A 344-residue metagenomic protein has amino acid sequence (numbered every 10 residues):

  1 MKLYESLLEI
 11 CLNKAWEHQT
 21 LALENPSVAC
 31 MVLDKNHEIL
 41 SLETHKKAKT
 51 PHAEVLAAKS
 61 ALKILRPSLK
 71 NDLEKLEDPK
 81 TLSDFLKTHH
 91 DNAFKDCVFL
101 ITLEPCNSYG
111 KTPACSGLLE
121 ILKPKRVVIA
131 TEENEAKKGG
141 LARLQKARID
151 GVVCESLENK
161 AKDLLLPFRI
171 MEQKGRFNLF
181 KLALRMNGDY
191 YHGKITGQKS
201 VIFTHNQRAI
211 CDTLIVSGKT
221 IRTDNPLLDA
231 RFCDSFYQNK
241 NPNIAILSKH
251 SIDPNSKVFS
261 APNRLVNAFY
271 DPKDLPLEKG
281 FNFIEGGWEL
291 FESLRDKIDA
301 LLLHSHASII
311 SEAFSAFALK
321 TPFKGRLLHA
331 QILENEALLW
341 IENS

Functional and structural regions predicted by a protein language model:
M1-A22, D78-D96, S108-S344: Zinc-dependent deaminase
A22-L23, T50: Short glycine/threonine-rich catalytic loop with a Thr-x-Gly-x-Asp
S27-H37, K181-A183, L339: Short beta-strand scaffold segments in enzyme catalytic cores
L40-E43: Short hydrophobic alpha-helix segments
H45-K46, L103, T131-E133: Structured beta->alpha junctions
K46-S60, V201-I202: A short, polar/charged loop-to-alpha-helix boundary motif
A57-E77, D212-I215: Short, solvent-exposed cationic patches
C97-L103: A short, small-residue-rich loop immediately preceding and capping a beta-strand
